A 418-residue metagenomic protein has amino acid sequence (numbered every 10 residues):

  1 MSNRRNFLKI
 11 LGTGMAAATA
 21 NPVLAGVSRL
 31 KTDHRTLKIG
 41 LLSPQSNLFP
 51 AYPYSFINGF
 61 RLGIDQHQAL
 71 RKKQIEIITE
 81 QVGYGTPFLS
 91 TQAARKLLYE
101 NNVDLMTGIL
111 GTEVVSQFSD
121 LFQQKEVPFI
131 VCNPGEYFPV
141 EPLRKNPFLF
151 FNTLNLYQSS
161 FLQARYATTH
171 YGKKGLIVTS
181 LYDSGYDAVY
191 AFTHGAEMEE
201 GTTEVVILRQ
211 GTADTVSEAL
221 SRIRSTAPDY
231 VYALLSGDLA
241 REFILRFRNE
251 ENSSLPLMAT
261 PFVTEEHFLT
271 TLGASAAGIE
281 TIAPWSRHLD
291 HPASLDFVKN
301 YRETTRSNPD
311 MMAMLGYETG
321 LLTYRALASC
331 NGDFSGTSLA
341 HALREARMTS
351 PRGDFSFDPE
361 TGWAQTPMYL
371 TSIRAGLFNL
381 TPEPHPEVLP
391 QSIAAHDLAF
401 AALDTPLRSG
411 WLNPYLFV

Functional and structural regions predicted by a protein language model:
M1, V23-P44: C-terminal segment of N-terminal export signals and the immediately downstream linker at the start of the mature
N6-V27: N-terminal export signals
G40-G59, E80-P87, G185, P309-A313: Extracytoplasmic "Venus flytrap"
I57-T79: Signal peptide-proximal N-terminal region of secreted/periplasmic/extracellular or secretory-lumen proteins
D104-V206, P256-A274: Extracytoplasmic ligand/sensor domains, especially the bilobed periplasmic-binding protein
F122, V189-I282: Extracellular/periplasmic bilobed ligand-binding domains
R246-Y317, S329-C330, A395-L403, L407-Y415: Extracellular/periplasmic periplasmic-binding protein-like sensory domains
P351-V418: Solvent-exposed, acidic/polar segments of extracytosolic/periplasmic ligand-binding ectodomains
